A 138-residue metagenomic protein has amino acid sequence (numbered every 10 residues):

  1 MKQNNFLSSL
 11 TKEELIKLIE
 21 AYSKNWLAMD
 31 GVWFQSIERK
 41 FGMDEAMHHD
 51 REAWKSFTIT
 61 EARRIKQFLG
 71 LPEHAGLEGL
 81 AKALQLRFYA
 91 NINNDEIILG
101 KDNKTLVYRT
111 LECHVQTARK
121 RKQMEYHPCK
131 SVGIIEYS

Functional and structural regions predicted by a protein language model:
M1-V107, E112-V132: N-terminal accessory segment detector
Y137-S138: Mixed-charge, glycine-accented linear interaction segment located at domain edges/termini
